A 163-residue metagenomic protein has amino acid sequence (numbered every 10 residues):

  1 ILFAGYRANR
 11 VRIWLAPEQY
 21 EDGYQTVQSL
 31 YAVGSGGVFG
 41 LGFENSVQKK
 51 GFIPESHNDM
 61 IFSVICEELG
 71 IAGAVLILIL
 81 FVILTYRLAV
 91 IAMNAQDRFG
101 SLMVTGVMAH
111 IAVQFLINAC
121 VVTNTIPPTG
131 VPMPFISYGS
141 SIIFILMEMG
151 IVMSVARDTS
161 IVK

Functional and structural regions predicted by a protein language model:
I1-L76, Q96-G100: Hydrophobic, glycine- and aromatic-enriched re-entrant/interface helices and adjoining loop segments
Q19, G40, I83-T85, I111 (+1 more regions): A short hydrophobic/aromatic micro-motif that marks alpha-helical segments and, especially, helix-coil
F52, V64-E67, V107-I111, F135-G139: Transmembrane helix-bundle signature of multi-pass membrane transporters/permeases
A72, L76-I83, T105, A109 (+3 more regions): Lipid-exposed faces of alpha-helical membrane segments in multi-pass integral membrane proteins
V82-M93, M153-S160: Structural signal for the C-terminal ends of transmembrane alpha-helices and the immediately following loop
I91-G130, I136: Loop-to-helix entry and N-terminal half of a specific, functionally important transmembrane alpha helix in multi-pass
I117-K163: A juxtamembrane structural motif centered on a specific transmembrane helix
